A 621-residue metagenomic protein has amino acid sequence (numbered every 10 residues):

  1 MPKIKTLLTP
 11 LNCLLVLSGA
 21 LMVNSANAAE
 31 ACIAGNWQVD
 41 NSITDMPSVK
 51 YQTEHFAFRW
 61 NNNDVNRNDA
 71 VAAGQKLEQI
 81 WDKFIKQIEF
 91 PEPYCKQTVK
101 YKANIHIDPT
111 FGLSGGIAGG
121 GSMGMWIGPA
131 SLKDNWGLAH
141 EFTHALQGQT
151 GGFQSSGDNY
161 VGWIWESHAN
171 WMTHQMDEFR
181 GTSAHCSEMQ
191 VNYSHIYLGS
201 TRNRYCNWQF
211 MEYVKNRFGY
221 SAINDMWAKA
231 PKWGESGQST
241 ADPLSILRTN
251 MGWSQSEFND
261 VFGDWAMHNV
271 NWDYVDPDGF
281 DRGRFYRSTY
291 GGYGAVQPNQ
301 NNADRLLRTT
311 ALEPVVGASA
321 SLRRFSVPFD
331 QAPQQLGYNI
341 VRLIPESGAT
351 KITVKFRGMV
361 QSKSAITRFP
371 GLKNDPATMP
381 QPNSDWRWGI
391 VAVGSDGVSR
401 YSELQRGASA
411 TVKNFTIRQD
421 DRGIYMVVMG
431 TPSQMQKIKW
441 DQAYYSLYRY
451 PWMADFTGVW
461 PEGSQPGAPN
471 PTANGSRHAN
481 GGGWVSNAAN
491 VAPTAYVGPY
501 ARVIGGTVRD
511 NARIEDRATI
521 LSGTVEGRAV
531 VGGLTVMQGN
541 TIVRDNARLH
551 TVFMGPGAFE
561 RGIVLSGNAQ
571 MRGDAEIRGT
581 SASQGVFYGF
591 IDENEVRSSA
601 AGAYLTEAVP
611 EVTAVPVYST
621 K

Functional and structural regions predicted by a protein language model:
M1-C13: Bacterial N-terminal signal peptides that target proteins for export
L7, S122-E188: Zinc-dependent metallopeptidase catalytic helix centered on the HExxH motif and its immediate flanking segment
P10-M22: Bacterial N-terminal signal peptides
M22-A28: Sec/Tat signal peptide C-region and signal peptidase I cleavage site
A29-S122, P129-F142, L146-T150, Q154 (+7 more regions): Zn2+-dependent metallopeptidase catalytic core
M189-V275: Active-site-proximal alpha-helical
E235-Q465: Beta/coil-rich, acidic/histidine-enriched accessory regions frequently appended to metallopeptidases
W460-R513, R517-T519: Extended, small-residue-rich solenoid/repeat segments and analogous flexible loops that form exposed scaffolds
